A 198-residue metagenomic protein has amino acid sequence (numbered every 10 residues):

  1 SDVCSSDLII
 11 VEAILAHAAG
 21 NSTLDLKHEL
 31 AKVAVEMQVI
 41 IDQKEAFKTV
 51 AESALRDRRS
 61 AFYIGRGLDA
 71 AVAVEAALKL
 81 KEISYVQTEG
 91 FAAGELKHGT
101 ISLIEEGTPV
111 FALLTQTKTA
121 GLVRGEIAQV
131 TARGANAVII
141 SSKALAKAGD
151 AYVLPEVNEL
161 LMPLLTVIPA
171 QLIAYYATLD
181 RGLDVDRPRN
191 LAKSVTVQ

Functional and structural regions predicted by a protein language model:
S1, S6-Q198: A SIS-like phosphosugar-recognition module
